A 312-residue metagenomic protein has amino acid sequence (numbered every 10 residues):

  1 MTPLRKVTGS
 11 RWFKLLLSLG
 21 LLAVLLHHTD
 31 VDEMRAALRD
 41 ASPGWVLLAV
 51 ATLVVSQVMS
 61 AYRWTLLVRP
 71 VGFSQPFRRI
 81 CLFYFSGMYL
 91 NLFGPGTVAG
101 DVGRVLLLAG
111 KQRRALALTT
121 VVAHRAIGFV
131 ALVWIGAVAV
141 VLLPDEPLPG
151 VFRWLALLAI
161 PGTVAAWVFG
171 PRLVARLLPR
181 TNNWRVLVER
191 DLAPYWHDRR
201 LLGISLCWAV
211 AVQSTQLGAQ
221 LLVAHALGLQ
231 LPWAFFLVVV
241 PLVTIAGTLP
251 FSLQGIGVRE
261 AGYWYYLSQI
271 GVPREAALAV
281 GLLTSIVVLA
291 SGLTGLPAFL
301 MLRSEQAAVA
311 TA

Functional and structural regions predicted by a protein language model:
M1-F85, V141-T248, R274-A312: Predominantly cytoplasmic-facing regulatory/coupling regions of multi-pass membrane proteins
F77-L82, G96, G100-D101, K111-A126 (+1 more regions): Membrane-interface alpha-helices at helix entry/exit sites of multi-pass transporters
G87-G96, P241-E260: Transmembrane alpha-helix interface/packing and boundary motifs in multi-pass membrane proteins, characterized by
Y89, A123-A126, I245, I286: Transmembrane alpha-helical cores of Major Facilitator Superfamily
G100-G110, L253-S268: Re-entrant/interfacial helical elements at transmembrane boundaries that shape and gate the permeation pathway
G103-L107, L118-V121, C207-W208, F251-L253: Hydrophobic alpha-helical membrane segments of integral membrane proteins
V122-V141: Hydrophobic alpha-helical transmembrane segments of ABC transporter permease domains
